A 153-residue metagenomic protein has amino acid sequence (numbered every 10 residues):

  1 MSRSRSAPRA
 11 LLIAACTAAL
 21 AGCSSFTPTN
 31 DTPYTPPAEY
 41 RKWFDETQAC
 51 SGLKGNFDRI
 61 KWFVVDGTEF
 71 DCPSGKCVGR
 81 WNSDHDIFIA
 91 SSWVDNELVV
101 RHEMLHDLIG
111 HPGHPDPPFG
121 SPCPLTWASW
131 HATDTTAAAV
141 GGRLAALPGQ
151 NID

Functional and structural regions predicted by a protein language model:
M1-C23: Sec-dependent bacterial lipoprotein signal peptides
R9, A19, F70-C72, D107 (+1 more regions): Residues in flexible loops and secondary-structure boundaries
S24-D95, H111-D153: Metalloprotease/metallohydrolase-associated module, dominated by Zn2+-dependent proteases
L98-G110: Active-site recognition of the HExxH zinc-binding catalytic motif
